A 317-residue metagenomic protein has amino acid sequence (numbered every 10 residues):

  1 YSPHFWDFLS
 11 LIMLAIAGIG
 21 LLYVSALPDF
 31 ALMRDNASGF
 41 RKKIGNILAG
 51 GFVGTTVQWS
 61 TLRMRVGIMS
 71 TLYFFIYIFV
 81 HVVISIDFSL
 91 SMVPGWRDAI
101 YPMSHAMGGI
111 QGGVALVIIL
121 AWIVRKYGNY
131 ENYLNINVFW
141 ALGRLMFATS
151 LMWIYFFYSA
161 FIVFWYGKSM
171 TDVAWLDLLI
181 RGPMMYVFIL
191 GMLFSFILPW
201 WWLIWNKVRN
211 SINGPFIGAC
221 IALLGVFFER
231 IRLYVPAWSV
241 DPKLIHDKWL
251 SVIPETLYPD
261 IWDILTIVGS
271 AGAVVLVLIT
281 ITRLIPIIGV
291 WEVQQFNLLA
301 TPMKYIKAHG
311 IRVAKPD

Functional and structural regions predicted by a protein language model:
Y1-G191, V208, E292: Long, contiguous internal "core" modules enriched in hydrophobic/ aromatic residues
D29-V66, N129, Y133-N137, S239-L257 (+1 more regions): Extramembrane terminal tails and long inter-domain/linker segments of multi-pass membrane proteins
Y101-G108, T171-M192, S211, I245-L278: Membrane-interface transmembrane-helix boundary segments in multi-pass integral membrane proteins
Y155, P199, R230, P286: Hydrophobic, well-ordered secondary-structure elements that form the walls of internal hydrophobic environments
L193-W200: Core segments of transmembrane alpha-helices that mediate helix-helix packing or line hydrophobic substrate/ligand
I204-P215: Membrane-helix interface "capping/anchor" motifs
G214-L224: Central hydrophobic cores of alpha-helical transmembrane segments in multi-pass integral membrane proteins
F227-P242: Membrane-proximal extracellular juxtamembrane segment immediately upstream of a following transmembrane helix
